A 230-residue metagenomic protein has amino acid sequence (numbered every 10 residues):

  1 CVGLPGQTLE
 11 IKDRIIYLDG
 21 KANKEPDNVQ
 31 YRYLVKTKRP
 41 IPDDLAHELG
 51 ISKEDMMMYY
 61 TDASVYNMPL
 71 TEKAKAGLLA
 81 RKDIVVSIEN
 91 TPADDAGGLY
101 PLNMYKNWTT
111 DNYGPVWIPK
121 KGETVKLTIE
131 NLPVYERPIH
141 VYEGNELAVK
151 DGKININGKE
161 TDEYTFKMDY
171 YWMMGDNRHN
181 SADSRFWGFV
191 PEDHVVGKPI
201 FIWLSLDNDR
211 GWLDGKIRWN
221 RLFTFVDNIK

Functional and structural regions predicted by a protein language model:
C1-K230: Extended hydrophobic leader/signal-anchor segments used for secretion and membrane insertion
